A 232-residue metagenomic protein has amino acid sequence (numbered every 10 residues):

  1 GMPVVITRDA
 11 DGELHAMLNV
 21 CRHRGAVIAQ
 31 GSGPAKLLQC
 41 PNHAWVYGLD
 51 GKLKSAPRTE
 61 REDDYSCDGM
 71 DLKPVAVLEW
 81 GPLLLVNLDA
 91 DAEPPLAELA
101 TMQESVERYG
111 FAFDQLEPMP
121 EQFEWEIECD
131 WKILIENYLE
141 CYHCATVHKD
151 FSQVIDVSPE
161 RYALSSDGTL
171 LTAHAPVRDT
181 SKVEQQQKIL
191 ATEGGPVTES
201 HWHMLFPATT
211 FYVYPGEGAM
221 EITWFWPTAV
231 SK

Functional and structural regions predicted by a protein language model:
G1-A90, P94-E104: Rieske [2Fe-2S] iron-sulfur-binding domain
L78, L83-K232: C-terminal catalytic domain of Rieske-type non-heme iron oxygenases
